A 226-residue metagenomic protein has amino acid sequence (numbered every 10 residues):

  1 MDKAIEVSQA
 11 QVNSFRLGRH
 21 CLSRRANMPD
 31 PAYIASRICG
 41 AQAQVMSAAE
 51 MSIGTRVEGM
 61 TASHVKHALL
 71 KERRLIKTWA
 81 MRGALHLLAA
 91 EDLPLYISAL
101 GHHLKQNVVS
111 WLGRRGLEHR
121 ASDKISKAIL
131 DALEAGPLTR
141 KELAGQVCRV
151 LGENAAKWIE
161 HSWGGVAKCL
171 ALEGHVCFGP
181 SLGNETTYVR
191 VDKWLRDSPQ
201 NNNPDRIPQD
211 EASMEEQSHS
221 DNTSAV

Functional and structural regions predicted by a protein language model:
M1-I159, C169: Phosphate-backbone binding and catalysis cores of DNA-processing enzymes
W79, S181-L182: Short loop/turn and capping residues at structural boundaries
L87-L93, L182-N203: Short, cationic-aromatic polyanion-contact patches
S98-W111, D192-V226: Short, amphipathic alpha-helical interaction segments positioned at domain boundaries
G174: Glycine-centered, phosphate/nucleic-acid-interacting loop/turn motifs that mediate DNA/RNA or nucleotide
